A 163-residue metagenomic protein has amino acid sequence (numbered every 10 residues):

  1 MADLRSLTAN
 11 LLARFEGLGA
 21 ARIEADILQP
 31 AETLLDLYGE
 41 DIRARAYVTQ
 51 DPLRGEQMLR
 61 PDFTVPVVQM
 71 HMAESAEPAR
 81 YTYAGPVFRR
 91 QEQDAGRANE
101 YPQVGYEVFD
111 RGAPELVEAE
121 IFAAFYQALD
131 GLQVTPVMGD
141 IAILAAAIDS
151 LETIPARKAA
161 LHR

Functional and structural regions predicted by a protein language model:
L4-V65, Q69-R163: Extended, charged alpha-beta segments that form solvent-exposed binding/catalytic grooves in nucleic-acid-handling
